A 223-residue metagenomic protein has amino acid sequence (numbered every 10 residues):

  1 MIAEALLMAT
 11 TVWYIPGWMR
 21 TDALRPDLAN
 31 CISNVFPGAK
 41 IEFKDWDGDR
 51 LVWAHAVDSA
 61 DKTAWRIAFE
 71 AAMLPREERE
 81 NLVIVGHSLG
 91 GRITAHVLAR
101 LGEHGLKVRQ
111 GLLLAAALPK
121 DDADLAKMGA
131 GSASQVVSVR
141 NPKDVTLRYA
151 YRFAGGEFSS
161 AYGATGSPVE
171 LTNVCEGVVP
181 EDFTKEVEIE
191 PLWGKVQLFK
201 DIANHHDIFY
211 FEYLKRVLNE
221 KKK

Functional and structural regions predicted by a protein language model:
M1-I2, V178: N-terminal functional modules and adjacent low-complexity/disordered segments of proteins
I2-T10: Hydrophobic alpha-helical targeting segments used for export or membrane insertion
T10, Y14, D49, K195-A203: Generic, low-specificity signal for short hydrophobic/alpha-helical stretches with a mild N-terminal bias, encompassing
V12-A23, D27-G166: Serine-dependent carboxylesterase/thioesterase catalytic core of lipase-like alpha/beta-hydrolase/SGNH enzymes
L147-K223: C-terminal catalytic-base region of ester-bond hydrolases, centering on the histidine of the charge-relay
